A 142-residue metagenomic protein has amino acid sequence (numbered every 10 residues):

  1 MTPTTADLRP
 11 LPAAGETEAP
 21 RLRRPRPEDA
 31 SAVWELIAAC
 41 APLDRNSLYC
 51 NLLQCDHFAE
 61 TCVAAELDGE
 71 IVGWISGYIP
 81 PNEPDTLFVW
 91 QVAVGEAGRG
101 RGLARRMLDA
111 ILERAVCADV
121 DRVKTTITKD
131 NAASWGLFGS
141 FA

Functional and structural regions predicted by a protein language model:
M1-E28: Conserved N-terminal entry element of GNAT/NAT acetyltransferase domains
R21, F88-W90, V123: Conserved Rossmann-like nucleotide-binding pocket used by diverse enzymes that bind dinucleotide cofactors
P27-S31, E35-W90, G95, L108: Acetyl-CoA-dependent GNAT
P84, G102, A133: Residues that form or flank phosphate/diphosphate-binding pockets in enzymes that use nucleotide phosphates
Q91-R99, I127-K129: A short, internal acetyl-CoA/4′-phosphopantetheine-binding micro-motif in the GNAT/acyltransferase core
V94, G100-E113, G136: Conserved acetyl-CoA-binding loop-helix of GNAT-fold acetyltransferases
R105, K129-A142: Conserved active-site alpha-helix within GNAT-family acetyltransferase domains
A115-K129: Conserved GNAT acetyl-CoA-binding A-motif
